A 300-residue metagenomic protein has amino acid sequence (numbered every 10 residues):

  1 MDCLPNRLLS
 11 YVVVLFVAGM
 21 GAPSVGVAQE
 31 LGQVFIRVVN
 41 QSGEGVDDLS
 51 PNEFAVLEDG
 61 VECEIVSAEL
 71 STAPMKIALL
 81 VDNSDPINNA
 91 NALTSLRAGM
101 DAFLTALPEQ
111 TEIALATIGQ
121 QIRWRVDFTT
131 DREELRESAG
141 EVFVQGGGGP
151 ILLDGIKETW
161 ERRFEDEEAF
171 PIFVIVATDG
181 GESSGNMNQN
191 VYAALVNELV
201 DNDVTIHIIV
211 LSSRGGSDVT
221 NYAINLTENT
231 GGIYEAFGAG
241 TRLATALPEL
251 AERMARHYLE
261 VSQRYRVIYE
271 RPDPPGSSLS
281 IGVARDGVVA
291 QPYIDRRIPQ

Functional and structural regions predicted by a protein language model:
R7-A22: Bacterial N-terminal signal peptides
A22-A28: Sec/Tat signal peptide C-region and signal peptidase I cleavage site
A28-D85, R97-A98: Eukaryote-biased intrinsically disordered, low-complexity acidic regions enriched in Ser/Thr/Pro
Q29-G32, E228, G238-Q300: C-terminal "exit" segments of structured domains
Q33-R37, E53-L57, K76-L80, E112-T117 (+3 more regions): Soluble periplasmic/extracytoplasmic beta-strand elements of cell-envelope proteins
P51, A68-M75, D85-I113, D127-E134 (+1 more regions): …and closely analogous acidic/polar surface helices at protein-protein or active-site interfaces in A-domain-like
I87-A90, R123-V126, E182-N190, G215-T220 (+1 more regions): Extracytoplasmic/secreted cell-surface and envelope-processing proteins
T94, E109, Q120-H207, I224 (+2 more regions): Exposed acidic/Ser/Thr-rich ligand/metal-binding surfaces
